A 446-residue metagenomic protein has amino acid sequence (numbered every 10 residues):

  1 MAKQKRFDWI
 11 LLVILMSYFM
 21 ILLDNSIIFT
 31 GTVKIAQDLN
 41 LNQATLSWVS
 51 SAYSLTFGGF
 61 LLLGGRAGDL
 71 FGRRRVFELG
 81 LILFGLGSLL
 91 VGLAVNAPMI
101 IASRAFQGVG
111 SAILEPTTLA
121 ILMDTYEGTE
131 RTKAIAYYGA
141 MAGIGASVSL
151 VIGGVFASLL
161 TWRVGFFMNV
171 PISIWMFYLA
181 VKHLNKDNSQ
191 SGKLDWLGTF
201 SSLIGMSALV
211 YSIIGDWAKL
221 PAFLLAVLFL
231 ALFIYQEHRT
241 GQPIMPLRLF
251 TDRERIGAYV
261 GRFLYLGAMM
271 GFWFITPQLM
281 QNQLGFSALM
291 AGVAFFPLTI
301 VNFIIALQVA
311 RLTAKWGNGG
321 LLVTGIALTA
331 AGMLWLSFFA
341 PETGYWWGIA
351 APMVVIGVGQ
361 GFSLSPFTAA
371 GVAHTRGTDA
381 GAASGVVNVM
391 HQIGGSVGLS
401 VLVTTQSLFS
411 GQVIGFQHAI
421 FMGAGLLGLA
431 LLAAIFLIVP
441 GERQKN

Functional and structural regions predicted by a protein language model:
F7-M20, I28-T30, L160, K219-A222 (+1 more regions): 12-transmembrane solute porter fold
I21, S50-Y53, F57, F84 (+10 more regions): Structural signature of transmembrane alpha-helices in multi-pass secondary transporters
G31-F60, M99-A102, L289-M290: Extracellular/periplasmic helix-loop-helix junction of adjacent transmembrane segments in MFS-like secondary
K34-A36, G65-R66, L70, V155 (+2 more regions): Membrane-interface helix termini in secondary transporters
S51-G65, E115-L119, F296-V309: Central cavity-lining transmembrane alpha-helices of secondary-active solute carriers, predominantly the Major
L61-L197, G377: Helix-loop-helix hairpins in multi-pass membrane proteins, especially solute transporters
L83-L93, F106, G110, I172-L179 (+5 more regions): Transmembrane-helix signature of multi-pass solute transporters
S158-G261, F286, A294, A419 (+1 more regions): Hydrophobic transmembrane-helix bundles of small-molecule transporters
